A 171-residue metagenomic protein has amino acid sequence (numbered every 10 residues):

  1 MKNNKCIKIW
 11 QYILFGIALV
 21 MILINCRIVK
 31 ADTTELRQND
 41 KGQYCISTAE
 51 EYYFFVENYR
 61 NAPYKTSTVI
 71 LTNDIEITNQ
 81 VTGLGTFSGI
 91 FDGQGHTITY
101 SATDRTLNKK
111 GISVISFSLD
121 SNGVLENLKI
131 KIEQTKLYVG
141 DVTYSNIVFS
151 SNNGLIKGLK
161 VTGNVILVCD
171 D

Functional and structural regions predicted by a protein language model:
M1, C26-V29: Short, intrinsically disordered low-complexity segments
M1-K8: N-terminal secretory signal peptides that target proteins for export/translocation
Y12-N25: Bacterial N-terminal signal peptides
V29-D171: Surface-exposed repetitive/solenoidal architectures
